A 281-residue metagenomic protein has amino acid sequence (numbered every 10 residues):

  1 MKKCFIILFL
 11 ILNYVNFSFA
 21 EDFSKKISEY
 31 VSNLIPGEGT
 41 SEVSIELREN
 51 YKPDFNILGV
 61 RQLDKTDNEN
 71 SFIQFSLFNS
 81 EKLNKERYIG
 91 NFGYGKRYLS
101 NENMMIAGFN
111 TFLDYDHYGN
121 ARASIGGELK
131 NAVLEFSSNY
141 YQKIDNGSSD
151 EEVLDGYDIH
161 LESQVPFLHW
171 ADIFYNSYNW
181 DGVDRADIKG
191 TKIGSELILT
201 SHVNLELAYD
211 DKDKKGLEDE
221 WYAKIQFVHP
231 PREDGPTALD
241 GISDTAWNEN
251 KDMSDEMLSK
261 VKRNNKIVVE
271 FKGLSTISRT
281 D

Functional and structural regions predicted by a protein language model:
M1-A20: Classical Sec-dependent N-terminal signal peptides that target proteins to the secretory pathway
C4-F5, L63, Q226, D281: Small/flexible residues
S18-Y88, M257-D281: Outer-membrane beta-barrel initiation region
E21-L34, I144-F174, Y178-R185, L197-D281: Flexible, glycine-rich linker and terminal segments associated with outer-membrane beta-barrel/transport systems
E29-N33, P53-T66, E86-E102, A123-Y140 (+4 more regions): Feature captures outer-membrane beta-barrel proteins of Gram-negative bacteria and organelles
E38-L47, E69-E81, M104-D116, I125 (+4 more regions): Transmembrane beta-strand segments that form the barrel wall of outer-membrane beta-barrel proteins
E46-F55, F78-G90, Y115-A123, S149-V153 (+2 more regions): Solvent-exposed loop/turn segments connecting transmembrane beta-strands in outer-membrane beta-barrel proteins
N91-L99, G108-H117: Gram-negative (and chloroplast) outer-membrane scaffold detector with strong preference for beta-barrel transmembrane
